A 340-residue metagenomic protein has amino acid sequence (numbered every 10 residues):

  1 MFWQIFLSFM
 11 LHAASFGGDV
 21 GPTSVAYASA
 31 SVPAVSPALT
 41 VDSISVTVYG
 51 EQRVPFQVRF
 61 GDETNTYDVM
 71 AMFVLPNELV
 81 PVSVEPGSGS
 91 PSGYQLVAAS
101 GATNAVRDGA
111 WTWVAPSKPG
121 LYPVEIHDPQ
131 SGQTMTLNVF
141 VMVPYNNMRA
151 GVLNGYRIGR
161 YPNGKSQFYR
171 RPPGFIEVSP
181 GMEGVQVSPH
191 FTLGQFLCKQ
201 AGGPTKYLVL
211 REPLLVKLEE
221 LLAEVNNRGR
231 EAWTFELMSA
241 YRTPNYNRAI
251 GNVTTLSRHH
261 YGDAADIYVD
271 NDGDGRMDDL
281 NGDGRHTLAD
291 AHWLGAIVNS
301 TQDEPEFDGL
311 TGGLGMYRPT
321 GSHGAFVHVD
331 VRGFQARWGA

Functional and structural regions predicted by a protein language model:
M1-S15: Sec-dependent N-terminal signal peptides
G21-R149: Beta-strand-enriched, solvent-exposed domains that form extended recognition/catalytic surfaces
Q130-L137, P144, R149-Y156, G315 (+3 more regions): N-terminal/domain-start segments enriched in small and hydrophobic, helix-friendly residues, covering either
L137-V187: An acidic-aromatic substrate-binding cleft motif
Q167, P172-E231: Active-site acidic/histidine clusters and adjacent loop/turn architecture that either coordinate catalytic ions
K217-N252: Extended, low-complexity, intrinsically disordered C-terminal regulatory tails of eukaryotic serine/threonine kinases
T255-A340: Catalytic cores and adjacent binding grooves of peptidoglycan-active enzymes
